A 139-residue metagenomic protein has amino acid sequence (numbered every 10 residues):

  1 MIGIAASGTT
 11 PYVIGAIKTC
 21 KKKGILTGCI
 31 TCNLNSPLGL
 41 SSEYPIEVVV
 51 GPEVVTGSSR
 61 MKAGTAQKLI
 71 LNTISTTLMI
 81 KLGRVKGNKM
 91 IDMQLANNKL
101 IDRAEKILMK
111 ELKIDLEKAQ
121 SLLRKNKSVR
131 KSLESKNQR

Functional and structural regions predicted by a protein language model:
M1-L69, T76-L82: Glycine-rich phosphate-binding loops that contact phosphosugars or nucleotide phosphates
L78-R139: Short, amphipathic alpha-helical interaction segments embedded in low-complexity terminal/linker regions of eukaryotic
